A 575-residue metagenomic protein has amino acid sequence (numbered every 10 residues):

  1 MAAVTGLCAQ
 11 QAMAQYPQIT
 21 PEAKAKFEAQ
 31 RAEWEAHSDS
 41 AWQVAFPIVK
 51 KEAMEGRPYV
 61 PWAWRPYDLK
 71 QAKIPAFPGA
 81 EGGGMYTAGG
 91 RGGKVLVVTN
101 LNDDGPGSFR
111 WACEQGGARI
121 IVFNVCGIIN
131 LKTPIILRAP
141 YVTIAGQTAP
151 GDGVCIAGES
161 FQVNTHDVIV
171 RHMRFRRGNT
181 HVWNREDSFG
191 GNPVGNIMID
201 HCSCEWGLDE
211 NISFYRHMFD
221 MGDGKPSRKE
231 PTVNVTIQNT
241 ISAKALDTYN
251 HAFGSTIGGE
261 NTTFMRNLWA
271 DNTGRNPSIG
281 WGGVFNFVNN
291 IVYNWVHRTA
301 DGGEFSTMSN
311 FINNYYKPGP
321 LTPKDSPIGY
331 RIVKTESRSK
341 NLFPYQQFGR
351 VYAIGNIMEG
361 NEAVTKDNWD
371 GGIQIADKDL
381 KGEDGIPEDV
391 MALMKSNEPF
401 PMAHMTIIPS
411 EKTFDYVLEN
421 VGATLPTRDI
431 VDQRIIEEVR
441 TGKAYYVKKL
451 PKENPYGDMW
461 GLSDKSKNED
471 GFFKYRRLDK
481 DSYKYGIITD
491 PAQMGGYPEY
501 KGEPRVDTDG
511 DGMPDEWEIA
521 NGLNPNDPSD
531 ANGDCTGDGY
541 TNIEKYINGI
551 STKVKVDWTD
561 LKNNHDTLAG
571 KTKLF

Functional and structural regions predicted by a protein language model:
M1-Q15: Bacterial Sec-dependent N-terminal signal peptides
Q15-A76: Primarily auto-inhibitory N-terminal propeptides
Y16-K26, R31, A45, V49 (+6 more regions): C-terminal functional modules
A76-I121: Acidic Gly/Asp/Thr-rich repetitive segments characteristic of extracellular carbohydrate-active and adhesion proteins
G93, Q147-V154, M173, E499 (+1 more regions): Extracellular beta-strand-rich, repetitive "passenger/adhesive" scaffolds that bind or process carbohydrates
R110-G117, I128-T143, V154-R171, R177-V194: Extracellular beta-strand-rich solenoid/capping regions of secreted or surface-exposed proteins that bind or remodel
Y141, G146, P150, H166-R177 (+6 more regions): Right-handed parallel beta-helix
N286-R298, N310-P318, T322-E359, A363-G382: Predominantly extracellular beta-rich ligand-binding scaffolds that present long acidic/polar faces for carbohydrate
